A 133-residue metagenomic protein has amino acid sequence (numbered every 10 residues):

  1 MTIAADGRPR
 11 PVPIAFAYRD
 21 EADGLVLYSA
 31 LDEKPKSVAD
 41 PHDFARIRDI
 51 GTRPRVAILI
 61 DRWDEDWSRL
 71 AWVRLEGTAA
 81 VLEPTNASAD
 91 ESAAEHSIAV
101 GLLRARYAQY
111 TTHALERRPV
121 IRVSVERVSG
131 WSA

Functional and structural regions predicted by a protein language model:
M1-A39, I58-D61, A71: Short beta-strand segments
P41, W63-A133: Charged, gly/pro-rich active-site loop segments
R53-R55: Short coil-to-beta transition motif at edge beta-strands of beta-rich domains
